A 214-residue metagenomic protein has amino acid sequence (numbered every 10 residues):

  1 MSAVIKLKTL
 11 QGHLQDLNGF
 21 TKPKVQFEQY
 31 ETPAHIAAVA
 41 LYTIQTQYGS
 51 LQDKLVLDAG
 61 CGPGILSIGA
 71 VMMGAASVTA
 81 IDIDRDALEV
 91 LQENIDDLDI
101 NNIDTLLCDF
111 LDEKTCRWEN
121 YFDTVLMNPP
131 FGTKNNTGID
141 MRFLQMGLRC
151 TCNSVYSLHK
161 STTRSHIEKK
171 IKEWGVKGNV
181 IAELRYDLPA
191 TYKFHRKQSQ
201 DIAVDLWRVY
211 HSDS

Functional and structural regions predicted by a protein language model:
S2-S214: Class I S-adenosyl-L-methionine-dependent methyltransferase catalytic core
